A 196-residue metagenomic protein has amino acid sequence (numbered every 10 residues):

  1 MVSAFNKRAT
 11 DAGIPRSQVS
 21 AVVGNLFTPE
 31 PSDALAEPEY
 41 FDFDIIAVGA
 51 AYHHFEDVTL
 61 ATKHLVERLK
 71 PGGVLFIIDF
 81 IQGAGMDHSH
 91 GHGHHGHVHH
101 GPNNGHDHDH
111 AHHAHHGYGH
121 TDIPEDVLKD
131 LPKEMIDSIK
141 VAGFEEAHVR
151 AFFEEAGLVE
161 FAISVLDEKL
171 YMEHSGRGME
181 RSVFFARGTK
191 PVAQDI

Functional and structural regions predicted by a protein language model:
M1-A36: Class I SAM-dependent methyltransferase SAM/SAH-binding core
D44: Conserved acidic residues
A47: A conserved beta-strand element that flanks and buttresses the S-adenosyl-L-methionine
A50-A51: Short catalytic micro-motifs in class I SAM-dependent methyltransferases
T59-V74: A short glycine-rich, Lys/Arg-flanked "PGG" loop and its adjoining helix->strand segment in the class I
V74-A186: C-terminal alpha-helical "lid/dimerization" subdomain adjacent to the S-adenosyl-L-methionine
F184-I196: C-terminal lobe and adjacent flexible extensions of AdoMet/dcAdoMet transferase-like proteins
